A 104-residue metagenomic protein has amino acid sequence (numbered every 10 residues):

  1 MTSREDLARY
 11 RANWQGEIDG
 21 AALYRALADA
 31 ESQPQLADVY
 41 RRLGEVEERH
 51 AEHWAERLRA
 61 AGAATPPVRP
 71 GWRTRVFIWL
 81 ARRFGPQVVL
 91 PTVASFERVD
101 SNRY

Functional and structural regions predicted by a protein language model:
M1-Y104: Non-heme di-metal
